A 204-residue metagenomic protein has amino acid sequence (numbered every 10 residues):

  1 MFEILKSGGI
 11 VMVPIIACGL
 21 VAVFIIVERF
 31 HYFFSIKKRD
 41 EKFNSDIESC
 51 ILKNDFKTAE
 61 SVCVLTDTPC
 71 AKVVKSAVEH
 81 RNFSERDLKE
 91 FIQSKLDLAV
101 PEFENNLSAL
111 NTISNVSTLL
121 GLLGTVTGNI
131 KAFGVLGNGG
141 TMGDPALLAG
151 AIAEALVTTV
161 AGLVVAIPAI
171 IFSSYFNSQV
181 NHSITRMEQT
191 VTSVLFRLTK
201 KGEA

Functional and structural regions predicted by a protein language model:
M1-K42, F172: Hydrophobic membrane-targeting segments
E3, G137, D144-G150: Membrane-interfacial hairpin junctions
G8-M12, A99, F103-S117, A151 (+1 more regions): Loop-to-transmembrane-helix entry motif
G9, V23, A59, V74 (+3 more regions): Residue-level signature of catalytic and energy-coupling elements of molecular machines, predominantly ATP/GTP-dependent
P14-V27, I113, S117-L123, V164-V165: Lipid-exposed faces of alpha-helical membrane segments in multi-pass integral membrane proteins
K38-L123, T127-M142, S174-A204: Predominantly long cytosolic amphipathic alpha-helical stalk/bundle segments
A146-S173, N177: Pore-lining and gate-forming transmembrane alpha-helices of multi-pass membrane transport proteins
